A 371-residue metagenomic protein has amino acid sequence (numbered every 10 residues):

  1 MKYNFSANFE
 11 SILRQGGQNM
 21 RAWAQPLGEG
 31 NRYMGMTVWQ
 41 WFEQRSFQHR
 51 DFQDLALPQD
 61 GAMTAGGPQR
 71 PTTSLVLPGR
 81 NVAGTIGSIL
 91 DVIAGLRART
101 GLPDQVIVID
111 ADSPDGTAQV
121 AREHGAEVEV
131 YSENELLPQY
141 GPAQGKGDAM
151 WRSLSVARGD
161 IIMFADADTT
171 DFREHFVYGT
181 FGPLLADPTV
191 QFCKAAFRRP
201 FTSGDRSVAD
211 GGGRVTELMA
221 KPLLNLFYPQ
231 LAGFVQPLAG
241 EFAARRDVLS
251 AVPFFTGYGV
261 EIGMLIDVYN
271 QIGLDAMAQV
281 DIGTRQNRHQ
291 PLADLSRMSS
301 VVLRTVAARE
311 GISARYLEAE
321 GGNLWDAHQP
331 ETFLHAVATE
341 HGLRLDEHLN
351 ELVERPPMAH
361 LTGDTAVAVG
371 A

Functional and structural regions predicted by a protein language model:
M1-R45, Q290-A371: Terminal low-complexity segments of carbohydrate-biosynthetic enzymes
K2-A94: N-proximal low-complexity "stem/linker" segments adjacent to membrane-targeting elements
D91-P103: Short, acidic, metal-binding catalytic loop of nucleotide-sugar glycosyltransferases
D110-Q119: A conserved acidic beta->alpha catalytic loop
E123-S155: Active-site-proximal specificity loops/subdomain of glycosyltransferases
I162: Short aromatic/hydrophobic "clamp" motif used to bind/position activated sugar donors
F172-R198: Conserved donor-nucleotide/metal-binding helix-loop-beta segment in metal-dependent transferases, i.e., the alpha-helix
Q191-G211: Short beta-strand-to-loop element that shapes/binds the nucleotide-sugar donor at the catalytic cleft/hinge
